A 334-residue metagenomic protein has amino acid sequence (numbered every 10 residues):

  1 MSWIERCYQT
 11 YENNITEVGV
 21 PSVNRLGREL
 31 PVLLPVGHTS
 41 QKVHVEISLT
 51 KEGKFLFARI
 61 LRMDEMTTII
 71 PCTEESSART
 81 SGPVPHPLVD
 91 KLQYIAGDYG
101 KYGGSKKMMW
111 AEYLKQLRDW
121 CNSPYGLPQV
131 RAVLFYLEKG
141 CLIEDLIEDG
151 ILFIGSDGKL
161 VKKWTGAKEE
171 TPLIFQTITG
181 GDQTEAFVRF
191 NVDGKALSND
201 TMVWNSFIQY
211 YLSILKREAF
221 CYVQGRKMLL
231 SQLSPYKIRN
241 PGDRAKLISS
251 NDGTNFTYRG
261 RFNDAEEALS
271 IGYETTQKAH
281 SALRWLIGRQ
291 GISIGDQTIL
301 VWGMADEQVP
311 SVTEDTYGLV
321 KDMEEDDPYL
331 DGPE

Functional and structural regions predicted by a protein language model:
M1-A219, G253-E334: Conserved phosphate-interacting/catalytic interface
F220-Q224: Short, cysteine/histidine-rich loop/knuckle motifs that typically chelate Zn2+
K227-S231: Short, non-ligating residues that shape and space the ligands of small metal-coordination modules and catalytic
L233-T257: Cysteine-rich micro-motifs
